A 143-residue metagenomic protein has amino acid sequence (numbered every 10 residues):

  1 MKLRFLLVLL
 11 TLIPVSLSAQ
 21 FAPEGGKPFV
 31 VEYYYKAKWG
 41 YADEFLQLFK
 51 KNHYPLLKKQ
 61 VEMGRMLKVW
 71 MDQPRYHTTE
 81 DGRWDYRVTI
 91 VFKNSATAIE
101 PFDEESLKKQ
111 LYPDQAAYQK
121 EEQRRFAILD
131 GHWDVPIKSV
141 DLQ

Functional and structural regions predicted by a protein language model:
L3-V15: Sec-dependent N-terminal signal peptides
A19-Q20: Boundary of Sec targeting at the N-terminus
G25-G40: Acidic/histidine-rich, surface-exposed loop or edge segments in extracytoplasmic proteins
W39-E44, A96-A98: Primarily extracytoplasmic ectodomains and periplasmic/lumenal surface modules that are beta-strand-rich
D43-K68: Short amphipathic alpha-helical segments
K59-L67, D81-R83, T89-K138: An amphipathic, aromatic/His-enriched active-site/gating alpha helix that lines ligand/cofactor pockets
Q73-H77: A cross-kingdom feature marking solvent-exposed beta-strand/loop segments within repeated, beta-rich binding/scaffold
L142-Q143: Short, solvent-exposed mixed-charge patches
